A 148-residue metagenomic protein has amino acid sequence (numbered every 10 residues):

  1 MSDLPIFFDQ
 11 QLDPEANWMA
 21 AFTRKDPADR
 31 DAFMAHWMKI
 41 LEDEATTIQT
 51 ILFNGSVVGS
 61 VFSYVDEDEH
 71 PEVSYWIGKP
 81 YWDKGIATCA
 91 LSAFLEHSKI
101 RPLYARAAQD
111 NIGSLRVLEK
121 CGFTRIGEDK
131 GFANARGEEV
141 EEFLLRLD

Functional and structural regions predicted by a protein language model:
M1-M34: A short, well-structured alpha-helix characteristic of acyl/acetyltransferase catalytic modules
M1-P5, Q10-P14, I48-D148: Acyl-donor (CoA/ACP) binding surface of acyl/acetyltransferases
W18-M19, I40, R101: Alpha-helix C-capping/helix-to-loop hinge sites
M19-R24, T46-L52: A short, aromatic/hydrophobic, helix- or strand-capping loop or linear motif that either lines the entrance/gate
K25-D29, M38-K39, K79-P80, D110-N111: Juxtamembrane/interface motifs at transmembrane-helix termini
R30-A32, I40-D43, W82, E138-E139: Short, intrinsically disordered/low-complexity patches at protein termini and at juxtamembrane boundaries
D31-M38, S92, E119: Generic alpha-helical structural signal
A35-T50, G59: A short helix-loop-beta-strand connector motif used in the catalytic cores of GNAT acetyltransferases and, in some
